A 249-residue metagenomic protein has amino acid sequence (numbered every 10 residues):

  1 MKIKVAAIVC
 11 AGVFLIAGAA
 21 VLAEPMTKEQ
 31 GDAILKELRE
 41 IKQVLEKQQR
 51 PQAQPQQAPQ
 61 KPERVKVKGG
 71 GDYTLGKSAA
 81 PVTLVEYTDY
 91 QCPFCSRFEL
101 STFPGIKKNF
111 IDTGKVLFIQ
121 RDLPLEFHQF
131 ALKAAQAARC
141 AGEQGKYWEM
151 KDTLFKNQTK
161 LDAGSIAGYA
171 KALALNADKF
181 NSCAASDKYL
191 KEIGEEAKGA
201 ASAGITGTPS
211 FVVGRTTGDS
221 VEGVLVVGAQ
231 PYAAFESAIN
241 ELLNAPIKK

Functional and structural regions predicted by a protein language model:
K2-A6, E24-L35, G168-K249: C-terminal cap of thioredoxin/glutaredoxin-like
K2-P62: N-terminal targeting signals for export/organelle localization
Q30, Q48-Q52, Q91, Q144 (+2 more regions): Glutamine-centric residue-chemistry signal
D32, K36-R39, Q43-E46, V85 (+12 more regions): Solvent-exposed, polar/charged alpha-helical surfaces in well-ordered, non-transmembrane soluble domains, broadly
V65-V82, F110: A short beta-strand-turn-helix
A80, Y90-K171, T206, E241 (+1 more regions): Structural alpha/beta surface segment adjacent to cysteine/selenocysteine redox centers across thiol/disulfide enzymes
L84, C92, F211: Conserved S/T- and glycine-rich ATP-binding loop of Class I adenylate-forming
Y87-D89, R121-P124, T153-F155, A185 (+2 more regions): Active-site-proximal beta-strand/loop segments in catalytic clefts of secreted hydrolases
